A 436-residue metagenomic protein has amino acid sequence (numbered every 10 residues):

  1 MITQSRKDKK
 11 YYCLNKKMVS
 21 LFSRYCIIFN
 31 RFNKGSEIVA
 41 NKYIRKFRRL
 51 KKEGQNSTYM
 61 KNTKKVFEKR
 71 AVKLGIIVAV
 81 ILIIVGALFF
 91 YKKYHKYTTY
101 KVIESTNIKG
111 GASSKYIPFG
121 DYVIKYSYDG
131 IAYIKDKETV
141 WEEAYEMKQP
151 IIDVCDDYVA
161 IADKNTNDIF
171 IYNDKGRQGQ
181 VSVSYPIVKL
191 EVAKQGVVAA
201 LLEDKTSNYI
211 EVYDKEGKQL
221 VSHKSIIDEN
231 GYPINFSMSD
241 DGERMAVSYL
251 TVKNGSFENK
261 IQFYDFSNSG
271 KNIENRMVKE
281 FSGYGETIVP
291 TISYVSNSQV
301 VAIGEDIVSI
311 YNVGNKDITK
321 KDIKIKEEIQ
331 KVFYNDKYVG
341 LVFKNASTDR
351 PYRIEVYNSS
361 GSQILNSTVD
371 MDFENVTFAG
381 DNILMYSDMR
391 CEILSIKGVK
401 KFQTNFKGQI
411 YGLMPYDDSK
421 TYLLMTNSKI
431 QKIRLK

Functional and structural regions predicted by a protein language model:
I2-L14, M18-A71: N-terminal Lys/Arg-rich, disordered targeting/topogenic segments
H95-A112, K135-K148, R177-V183, V221 (+4 more regions): Aromatic (tryptophan-biased) beta-strands that constitute blades/sheets of beta-rich domains
G110-Y116, M147-D156, Y185-K194, N230-S237 (+4 more regions): Repeated scaffold domains used in trafficking and secretory/extracellular systems, primarily beta-propellers
K115-Y126, I152, D157-D163, I169 (+7 more regions): Short beta-strand elements that form the blades of beta-propeller/WD-repeat-like and other beta-sheet-rich scaffold
A132, N167-F170, T206-E211, N254-Y264 (+4 more regions): Structural motif
D153-S248, G255: Non-cytosolic head/periplasmic domains of membrane-anchored proteins
I234-E355: Acidic, serine/threonine- and glycine-rich low-complexity intrinsically disordered segments that serve as flexible
Y411-K436: Blade-level signature of beta-propeller repeat domains, shared across WD40, Kelch, NHL, RCC1 and BNR/Asp-box propellers
